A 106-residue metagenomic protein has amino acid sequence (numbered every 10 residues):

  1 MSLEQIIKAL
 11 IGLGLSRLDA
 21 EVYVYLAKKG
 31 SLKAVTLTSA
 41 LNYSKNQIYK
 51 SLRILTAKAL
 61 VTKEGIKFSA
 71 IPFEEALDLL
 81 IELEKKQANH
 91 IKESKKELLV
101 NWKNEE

Functional and structural regions predicted by a protein language model:
E4-D19, K33, T62-K85: Short, cationic-aromatic polyanion-contact patches
E21-Y25: Pre-recognition alpha-helix immediately N-terminal to the DNA-recognition helix within helix-turn-helix or winged-helix
A27-K33: Short capping segments at the starts of secondary-structure elements
T36-A40: A short acidic, leucine-rich amphipathic alpha-helix
N42-I54: Short amphipathic alpha-helical interaction segments
A59: Glycine-centered, phosphate/nucleic-acid-interacting loop/turn motifs that mediate DNA/RNA or nucleotide
D78-E106: Amphipathic alpha-helical dimerization/coiled-coil segments that flank or bridge DNA-binding/regulatory modules
